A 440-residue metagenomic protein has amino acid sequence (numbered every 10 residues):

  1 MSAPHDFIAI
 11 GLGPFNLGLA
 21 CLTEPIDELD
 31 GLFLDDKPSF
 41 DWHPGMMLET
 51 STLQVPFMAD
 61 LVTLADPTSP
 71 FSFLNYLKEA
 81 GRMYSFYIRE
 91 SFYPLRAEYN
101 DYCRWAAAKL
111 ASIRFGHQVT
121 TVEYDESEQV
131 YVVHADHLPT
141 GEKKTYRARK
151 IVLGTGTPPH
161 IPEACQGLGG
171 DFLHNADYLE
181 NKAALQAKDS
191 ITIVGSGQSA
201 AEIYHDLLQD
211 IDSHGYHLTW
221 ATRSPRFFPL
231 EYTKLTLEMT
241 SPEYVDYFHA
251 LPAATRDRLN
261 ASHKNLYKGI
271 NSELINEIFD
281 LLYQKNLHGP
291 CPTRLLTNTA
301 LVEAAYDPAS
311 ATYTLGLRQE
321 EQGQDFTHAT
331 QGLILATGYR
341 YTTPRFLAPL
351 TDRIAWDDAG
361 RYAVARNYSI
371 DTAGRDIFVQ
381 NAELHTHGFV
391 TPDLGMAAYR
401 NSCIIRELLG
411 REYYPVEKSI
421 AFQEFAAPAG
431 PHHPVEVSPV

Functional and structural regions predicted by a protein language model:
M1-P38, W42-P44, F86-Q198, E202-V440: Flavin (primarily FAD) cofactor-binding/catalytic cores of flavoenzymes
D41-M46, Q54-L77: Redox-cofactor-proximal catalytic regions of oxidoreductases
L64-A97: A conserved beta-strand/loop capping segment in the N-terminal third of enzymes that catalyze redox or closely related
